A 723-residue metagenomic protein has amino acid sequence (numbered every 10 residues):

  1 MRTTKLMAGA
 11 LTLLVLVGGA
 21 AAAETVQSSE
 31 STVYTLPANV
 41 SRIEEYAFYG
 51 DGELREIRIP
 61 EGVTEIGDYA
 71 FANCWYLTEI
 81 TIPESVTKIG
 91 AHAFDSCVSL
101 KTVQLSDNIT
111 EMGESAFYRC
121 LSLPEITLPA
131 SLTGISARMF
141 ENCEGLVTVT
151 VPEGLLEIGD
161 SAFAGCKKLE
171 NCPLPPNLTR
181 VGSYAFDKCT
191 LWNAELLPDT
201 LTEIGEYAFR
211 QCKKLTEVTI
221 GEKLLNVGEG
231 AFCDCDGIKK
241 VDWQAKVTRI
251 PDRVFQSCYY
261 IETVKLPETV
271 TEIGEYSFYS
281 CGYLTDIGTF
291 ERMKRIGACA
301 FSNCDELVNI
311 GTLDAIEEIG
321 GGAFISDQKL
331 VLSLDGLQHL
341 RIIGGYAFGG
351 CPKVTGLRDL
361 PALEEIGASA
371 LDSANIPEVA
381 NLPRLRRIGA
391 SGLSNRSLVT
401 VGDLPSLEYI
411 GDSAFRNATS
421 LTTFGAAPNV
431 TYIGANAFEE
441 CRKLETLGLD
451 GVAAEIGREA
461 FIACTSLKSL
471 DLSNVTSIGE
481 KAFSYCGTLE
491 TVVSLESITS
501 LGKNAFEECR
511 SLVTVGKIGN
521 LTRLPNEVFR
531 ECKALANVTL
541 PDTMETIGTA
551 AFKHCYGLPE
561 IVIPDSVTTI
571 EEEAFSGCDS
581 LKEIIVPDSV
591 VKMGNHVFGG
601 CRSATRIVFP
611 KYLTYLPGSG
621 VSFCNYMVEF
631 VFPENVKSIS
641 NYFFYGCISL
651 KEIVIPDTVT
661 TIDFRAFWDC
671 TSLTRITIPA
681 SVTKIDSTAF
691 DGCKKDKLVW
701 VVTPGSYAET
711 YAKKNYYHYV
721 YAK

Functional and structural regions predicted by a protein language model:
M1-A10: Bacterial N-terminal signal peptides that target proteins for export
L11, V15-L16: Hydrophobic core
V17-E30: Sec-dependent signal peptide cleavage junction
S28-R42, G52-E65, W75-K88, V98-E111 (+27 more regions): Structural signature of tandem-repeat unit edges
E45-A47, G67-A70, G90-D95, G113-Y118 (+25 more regions): Consensus positions within tandem repeat domains that build extended binding/scaffold surfaces
K714-Y716: Short, structured coil segments at secondary-structure junctions
